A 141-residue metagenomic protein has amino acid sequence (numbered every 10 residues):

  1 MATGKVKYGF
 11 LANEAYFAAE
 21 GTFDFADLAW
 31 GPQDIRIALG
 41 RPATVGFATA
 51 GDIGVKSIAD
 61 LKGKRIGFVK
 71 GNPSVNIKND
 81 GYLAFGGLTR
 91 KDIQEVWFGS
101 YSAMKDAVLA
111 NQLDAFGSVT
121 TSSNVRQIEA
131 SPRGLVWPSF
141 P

Functional and structural regions predicted by a protein language model:
M1-G71, I77-G81, F85, W137: Short, glycine-/small- and polar/acidic-enriched structural segments that line small-molecule recognition paths
N13-A15, F23-D24, I53, T89-P141: Pocket-lining segment of extracytoplasmic ligand-binding domains
K70-V75, V96-S100: Short, contiguous, pocket-lining structural segments that sit at or immediately flank catalytic/ligand-binding sites
